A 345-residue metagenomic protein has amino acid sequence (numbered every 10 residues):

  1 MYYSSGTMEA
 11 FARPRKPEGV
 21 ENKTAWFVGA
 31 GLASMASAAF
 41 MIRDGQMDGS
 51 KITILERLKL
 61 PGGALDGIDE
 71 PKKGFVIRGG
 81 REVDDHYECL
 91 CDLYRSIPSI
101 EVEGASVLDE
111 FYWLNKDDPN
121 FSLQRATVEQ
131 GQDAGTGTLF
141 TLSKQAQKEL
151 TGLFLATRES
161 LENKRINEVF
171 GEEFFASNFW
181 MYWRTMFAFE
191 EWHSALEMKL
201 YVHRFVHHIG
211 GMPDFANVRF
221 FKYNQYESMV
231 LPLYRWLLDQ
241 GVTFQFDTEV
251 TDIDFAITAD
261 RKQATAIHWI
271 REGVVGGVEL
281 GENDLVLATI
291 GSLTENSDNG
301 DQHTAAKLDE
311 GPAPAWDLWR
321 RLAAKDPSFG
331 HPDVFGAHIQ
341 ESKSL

Functional and structural regions predicted by a protein language model:
M1-A25, R43-K51: Extreme N-terminal leader/targeting segments of oxidoreductases
G29-M35: Glycine-rich Rossmann-fold phosphate-binding loop(s) that bind the pyrophosphate of adenine dinucleotide cofactors
I42-D69: Glycine-rich FAD pyrophosphate-binding loop
K72-W113: Conserved FAD-binding subdomain of flavin-dependent enzymes
E82-H86, F215-L238, F244-D247: Short beta-strand to alpha-helix junction loop
I100-R204, R219: Rossmann-like flavin
F246-A266, I270-G273: A conserved short coil-to-beta-strand element within the FAD-binding core of flavoproteins
I270-L345: Glycine-rich loop(s) and the adjacent beta-strand/alpha-helix scaffold that form part
